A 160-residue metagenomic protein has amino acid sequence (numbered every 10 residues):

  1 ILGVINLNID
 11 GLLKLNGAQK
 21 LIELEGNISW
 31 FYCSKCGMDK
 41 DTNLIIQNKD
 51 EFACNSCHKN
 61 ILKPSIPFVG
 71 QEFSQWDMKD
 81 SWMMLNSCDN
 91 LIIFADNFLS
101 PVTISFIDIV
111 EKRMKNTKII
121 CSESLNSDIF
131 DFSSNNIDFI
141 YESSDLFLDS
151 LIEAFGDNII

Functional and structural regions predicted by a protein language model:
I1-I160: Conserved catalytic alpha/beta core of Sir2/sirtuin-type deacylases, generalized to analogous enzyme cores that bind
